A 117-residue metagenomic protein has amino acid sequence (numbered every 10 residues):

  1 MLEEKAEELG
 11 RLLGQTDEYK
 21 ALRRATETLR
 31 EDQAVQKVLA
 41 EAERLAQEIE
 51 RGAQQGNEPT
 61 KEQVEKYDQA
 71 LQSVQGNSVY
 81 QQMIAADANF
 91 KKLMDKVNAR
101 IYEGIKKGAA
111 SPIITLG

Functional and structural regions predicted by a protein language model:
M1-G117: Terminal, compositionally biased segments used for targeting/anchoring and flexible tails
